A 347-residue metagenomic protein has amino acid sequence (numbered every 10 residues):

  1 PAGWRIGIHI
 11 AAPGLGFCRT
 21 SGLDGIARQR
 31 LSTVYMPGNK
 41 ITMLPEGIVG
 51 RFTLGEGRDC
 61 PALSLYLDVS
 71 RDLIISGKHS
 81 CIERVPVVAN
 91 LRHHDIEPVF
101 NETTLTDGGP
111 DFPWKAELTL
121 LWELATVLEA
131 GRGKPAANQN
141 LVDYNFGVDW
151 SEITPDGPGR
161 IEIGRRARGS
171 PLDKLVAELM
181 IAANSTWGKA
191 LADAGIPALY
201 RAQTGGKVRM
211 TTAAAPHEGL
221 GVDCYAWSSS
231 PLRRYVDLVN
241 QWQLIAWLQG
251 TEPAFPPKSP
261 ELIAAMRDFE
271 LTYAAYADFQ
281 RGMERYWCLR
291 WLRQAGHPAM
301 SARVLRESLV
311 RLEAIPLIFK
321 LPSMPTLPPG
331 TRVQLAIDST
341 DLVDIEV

Functional and structural regions predicted by a protein language model:
P1-V347: Electropositive polyanion-binding surfaces
